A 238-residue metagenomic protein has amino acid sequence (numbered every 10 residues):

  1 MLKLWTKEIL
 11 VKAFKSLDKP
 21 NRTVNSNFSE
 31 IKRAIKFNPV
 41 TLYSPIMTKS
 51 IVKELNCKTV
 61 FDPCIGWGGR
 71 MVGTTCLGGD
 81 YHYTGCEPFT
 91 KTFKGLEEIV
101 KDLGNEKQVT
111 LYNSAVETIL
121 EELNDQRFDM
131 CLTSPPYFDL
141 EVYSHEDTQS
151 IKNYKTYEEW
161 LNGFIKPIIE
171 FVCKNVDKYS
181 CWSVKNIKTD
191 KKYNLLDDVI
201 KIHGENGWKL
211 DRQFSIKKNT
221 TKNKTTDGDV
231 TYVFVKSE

Functional and structural regions predicted by a protein language model:
M1-E238: Class I S-adenosyl-L-methionine-dependent methyltransferase catalytic core
